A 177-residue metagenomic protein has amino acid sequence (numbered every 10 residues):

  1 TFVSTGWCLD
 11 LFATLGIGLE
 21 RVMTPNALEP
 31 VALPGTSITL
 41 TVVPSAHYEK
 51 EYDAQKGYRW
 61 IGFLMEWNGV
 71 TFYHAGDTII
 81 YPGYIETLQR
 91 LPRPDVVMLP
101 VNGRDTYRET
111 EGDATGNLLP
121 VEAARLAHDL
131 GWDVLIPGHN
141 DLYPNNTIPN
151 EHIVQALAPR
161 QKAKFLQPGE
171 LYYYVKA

Functional and structural regions predicted by a protein language model:
T1-G6, R21-M23: Short, hydrophobic beta-strand segments that form beta-sheet elements in well-ordered domains
V3, W7-A13, P82-E170: Cap/insert and terminal regions of metallo-dependent hydrolase folds
F12-T24: Helix-loop-beta element that forms the nucleotide-linked donor phosphate-binding surface in glycosyltransferases
G16, Y48-K50, G69, P120 (+1 more regions): Sparse, context-dependent recognition of short Cys/His-centered cofactor- or disulfide-binding micro-motifs
G16-G18, P34, L157-P159: Short, structurally constrained coil/turn elements that cap an alpha-helix or connect an alpha-helix to the following
T24-P92, P168-A177: Core dinuclear metal-dependent hydrolase active-site scaffold
